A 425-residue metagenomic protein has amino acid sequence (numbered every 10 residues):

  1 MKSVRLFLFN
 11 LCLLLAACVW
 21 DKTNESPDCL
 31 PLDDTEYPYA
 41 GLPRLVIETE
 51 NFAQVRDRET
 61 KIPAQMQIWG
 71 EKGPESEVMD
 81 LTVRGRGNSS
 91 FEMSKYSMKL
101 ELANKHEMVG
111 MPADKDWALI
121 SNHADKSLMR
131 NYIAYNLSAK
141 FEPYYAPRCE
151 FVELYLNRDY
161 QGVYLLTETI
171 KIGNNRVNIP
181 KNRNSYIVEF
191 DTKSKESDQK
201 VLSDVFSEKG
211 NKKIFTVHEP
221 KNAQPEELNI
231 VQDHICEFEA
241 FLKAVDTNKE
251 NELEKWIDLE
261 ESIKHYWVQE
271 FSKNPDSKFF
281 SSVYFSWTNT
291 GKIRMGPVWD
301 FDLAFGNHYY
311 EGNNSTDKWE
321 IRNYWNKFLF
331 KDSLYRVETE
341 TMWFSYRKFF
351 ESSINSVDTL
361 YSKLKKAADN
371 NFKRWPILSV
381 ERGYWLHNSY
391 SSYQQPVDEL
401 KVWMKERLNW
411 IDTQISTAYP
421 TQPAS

Functional and structural regions predicted by a protein language model:
M1-L8: Bacterial N-terminal signal peptides that target proteins for export
L8-A16: Bacterial N-terminal signal peptides
C18-Y39: Bacterial Sec-dependent N-terminal signal peptides
L42, A53-V55, I62, S76-L81 (+4 more regions): Middle-to-C-terminal accessory/interaction subdomains
Q67-G70, E75-S121: Conserved oxyanion/phosphate-binding beta-strand-loop segments in alpha/beta enzyme cores
K99-E101, W117-S121, L128, E153 (+6 more regions): Structural recognition of the beta-strand scaffold that forms the well-ordered cores of secreted hydrolase catalytic
E101, H106-E107, S121, P143-P147 (+3 more regions): Internal "kinase-insert"/substrate-recognition segments embedded within catalytic cores of ATP-dependent enzymes
H123-Y144: A conserved alpha-helical element in kinase catalytic cores
